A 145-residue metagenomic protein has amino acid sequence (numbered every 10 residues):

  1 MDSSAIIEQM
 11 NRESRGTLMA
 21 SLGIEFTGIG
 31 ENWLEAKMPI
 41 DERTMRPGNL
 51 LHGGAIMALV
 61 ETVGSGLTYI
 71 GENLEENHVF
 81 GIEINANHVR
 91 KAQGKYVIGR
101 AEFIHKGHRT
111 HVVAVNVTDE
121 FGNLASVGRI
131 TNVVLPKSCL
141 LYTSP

Functional and structural regions predicted by a protein language model:
M1-K37, E42: Non-catalytic linker/capping segments at the edges of enzyme domains
A20-F26, E83-N87, G99, G128: Short structured motifs
M38, V60, V115, G128: Conserved GNAT-family N-acetyltransferase fold
G54-L74: Active-site helix/loop of acyl-thioester processing domains in fatty-acid/polyketide metabolism, spanning hotdog-fold
L67-I98, F103: Hydrophobic beta-strand-centered segment that forms part of the acyl-chain substrate-binding groove
V89-A114, T118-V127: Beta-rich strand-turn-strand
T118, N132-V134: A short acidic/small-residue loop/turn micro-motif
Y142-P145: Conserved small/polar residues in nucleotide/adenosyl-binding loops
